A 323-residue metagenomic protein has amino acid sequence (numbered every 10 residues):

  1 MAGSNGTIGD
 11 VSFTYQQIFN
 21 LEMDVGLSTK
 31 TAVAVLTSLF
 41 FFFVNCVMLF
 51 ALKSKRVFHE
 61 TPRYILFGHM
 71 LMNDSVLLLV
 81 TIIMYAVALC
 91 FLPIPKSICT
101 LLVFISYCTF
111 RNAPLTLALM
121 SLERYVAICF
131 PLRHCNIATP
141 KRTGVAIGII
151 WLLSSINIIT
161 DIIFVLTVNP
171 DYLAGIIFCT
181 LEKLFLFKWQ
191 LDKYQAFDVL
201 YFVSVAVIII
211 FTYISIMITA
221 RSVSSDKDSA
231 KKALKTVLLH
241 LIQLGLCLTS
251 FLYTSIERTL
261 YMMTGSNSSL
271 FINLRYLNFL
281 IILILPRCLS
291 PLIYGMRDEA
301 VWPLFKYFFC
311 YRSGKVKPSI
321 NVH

Functional and structural regions predicted by a protein language model:
G9-I18, I158-V203: Loop architecture of class A 7-transmembrane GPCRs
G9-S12, V25-I98, L102-I105, P114-V126 (+2 more regions): Structural signature of the GPCR N-terminal helical module
L21-E22, V87-L102, L186-W189, Y253-I284: Extracellular loop architecture of rhodopsin-family
L49, S54-P62, C129-G144, I210-V237 (+1 more regions): Intracellular signaling interfaces of 7-transmembrane GPCRs
L79-I83, I156-I159, I163, V199 (+4 more regions): Hydrophobic alpha-helical segments of membrane proteins
N112-T116, A138-A174: Fourth transmembrane helix
I177-L186, I218-Y253, N278: Intracellular effector-coupling site of seven-transmembrane GPCRs, centered on the ICL3-to-TM6 transition
L252-T259, S269-H323: Seventh transmembrane helix
